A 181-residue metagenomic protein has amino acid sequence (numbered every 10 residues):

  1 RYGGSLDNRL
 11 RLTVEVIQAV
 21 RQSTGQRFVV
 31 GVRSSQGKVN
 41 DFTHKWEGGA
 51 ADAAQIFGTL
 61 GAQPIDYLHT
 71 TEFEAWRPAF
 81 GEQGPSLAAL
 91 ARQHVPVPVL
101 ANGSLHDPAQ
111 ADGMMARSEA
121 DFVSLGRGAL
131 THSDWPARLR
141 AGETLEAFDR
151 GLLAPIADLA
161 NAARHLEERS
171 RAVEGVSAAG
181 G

Functional and structural regions predicted by a protein language model:
R1-G181: Flavin-dependent oxidoreductase catalytic cores
